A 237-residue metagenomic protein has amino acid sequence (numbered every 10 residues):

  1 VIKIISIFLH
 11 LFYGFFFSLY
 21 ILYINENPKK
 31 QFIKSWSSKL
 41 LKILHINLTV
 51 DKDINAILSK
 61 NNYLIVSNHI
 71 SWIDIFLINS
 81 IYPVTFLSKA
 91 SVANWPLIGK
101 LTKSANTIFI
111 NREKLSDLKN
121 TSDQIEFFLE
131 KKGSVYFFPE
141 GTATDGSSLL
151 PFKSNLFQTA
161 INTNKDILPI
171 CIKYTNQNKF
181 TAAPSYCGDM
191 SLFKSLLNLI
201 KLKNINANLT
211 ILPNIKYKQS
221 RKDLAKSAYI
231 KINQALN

Functional and structural regions predicted by a protein language model:
V1-V50, K100-S104, I200-L202: A transmembrane-helix-recognition feature enriched in membrane-embedded lipid enzymes and envelope glyco-/phospholipid
K3, I33-K89, T102: Conserved H-X4-D acyltransferase segment
N62-L64, T107, K132-F138, D166 (+1 more regions): Residue-level preference for the first positions of well-ordered beta-strands
I70-E130: Membrane-embedded segments
I98-G99, S147-K226: A cross-family acyltransferase "interaction/gating" segment
F109-N111, L212-K218, Y229-N233: Polar-ligand-bearing catalytic/cofactor-coordination segments of membrane-embedded or membrane-tethered inner-membrane
F128-L156: Catalytic-site beta-strand/loop segments enriched in glycine and acidic/polar residues
